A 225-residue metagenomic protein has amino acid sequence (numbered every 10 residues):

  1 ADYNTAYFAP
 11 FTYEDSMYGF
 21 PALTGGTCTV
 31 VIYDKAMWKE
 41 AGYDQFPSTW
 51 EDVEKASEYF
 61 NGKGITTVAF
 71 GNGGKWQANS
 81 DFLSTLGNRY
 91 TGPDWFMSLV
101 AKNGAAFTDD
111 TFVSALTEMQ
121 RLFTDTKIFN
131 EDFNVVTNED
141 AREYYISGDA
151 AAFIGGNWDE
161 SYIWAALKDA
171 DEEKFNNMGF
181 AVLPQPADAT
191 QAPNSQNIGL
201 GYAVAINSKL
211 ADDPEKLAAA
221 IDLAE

Functional and structural regions predicted by a protein language model:
A1-T12, A36-S48, E143-Y144, A151-A152 (+1 more regions): Extracytoplasmic "Venus flytrap"/periplasmic binding protein-like
A1-V30, E54, F60, D81 (+3 more regions): Hinge/lid segment of periplasmic solute-binding proteins
A1-Y3, R89-S114, L167-E173, Q185-S195: Short, solvent-exposed loop/beta-turn-alpha elements that line the ligand-binding surface or hinge of extracytoplasmic
A41, T126, K168-E225: Extracytoplasmic/periplasmic substrate-recognition and gating elements
A41-Q45, R121-V136, D149, E172-N177: A local structural motif
S48-E54, E131-I146: Short helix-initiation/N-cap motifs at beta->coil->alpha
S57, A101-F133: Glycine-centered hinge/linker elements that transmit conformational signals in sensory and ligand-binding systems
G64-T67, S147-G155: Alpha-to-beta junction loops
